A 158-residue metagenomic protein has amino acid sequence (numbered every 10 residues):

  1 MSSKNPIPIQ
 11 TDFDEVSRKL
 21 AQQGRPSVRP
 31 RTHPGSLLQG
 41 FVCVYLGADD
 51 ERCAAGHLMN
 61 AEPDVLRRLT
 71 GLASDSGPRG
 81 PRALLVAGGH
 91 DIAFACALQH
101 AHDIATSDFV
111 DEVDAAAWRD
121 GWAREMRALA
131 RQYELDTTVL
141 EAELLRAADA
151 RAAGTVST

Functional and structural regions predicted by a protein language model:
S2-I9, S74, A87, D91 (+4 more regions): Intrinsic-disorder-associated interaction segments
S2-L37: Negatively charged, low-complexity tracts enriched in Asp/Glu with abundant Ser/Thr
F13, G77-R82, D91-F94, R119-M126 (+1 more regions): Short amphipathic alpha-helical segments that mediate assembly, nucleic-acid/protein binding, or membrane association
P26, R67-G89, A95-H102, A115: Catalytic phosphate/metal-binding cores of nucleic-acid and nucleotide-processing enzymes, i.e., regions that mediate
S27-A61: Amphipathic, interaction-prone secondary-structure segments
A54-A61, A93-I104: Short, hydrophobic/amphipathic alpha-helical patches that form generic packing surfaces within helical domains
N60-R68: Amphipathic alpha-helical interaction surfaces
D108-T158: Active-site or metal-binding loop neighborhoods of secreted/extracellular toxin and effector enzymes
